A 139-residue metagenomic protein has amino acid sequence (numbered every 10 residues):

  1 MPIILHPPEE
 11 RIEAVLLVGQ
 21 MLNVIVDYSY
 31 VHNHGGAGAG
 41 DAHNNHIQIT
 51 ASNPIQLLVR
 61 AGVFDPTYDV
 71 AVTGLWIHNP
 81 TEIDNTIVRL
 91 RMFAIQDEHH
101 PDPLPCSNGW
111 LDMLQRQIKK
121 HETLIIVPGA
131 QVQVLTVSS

Functional and structural regions predicted by a protein language model:
M1-S139: Surface-exposed, low-hydrophobicity beta-strand/loop segments enriched in small/polar/acidic residues
